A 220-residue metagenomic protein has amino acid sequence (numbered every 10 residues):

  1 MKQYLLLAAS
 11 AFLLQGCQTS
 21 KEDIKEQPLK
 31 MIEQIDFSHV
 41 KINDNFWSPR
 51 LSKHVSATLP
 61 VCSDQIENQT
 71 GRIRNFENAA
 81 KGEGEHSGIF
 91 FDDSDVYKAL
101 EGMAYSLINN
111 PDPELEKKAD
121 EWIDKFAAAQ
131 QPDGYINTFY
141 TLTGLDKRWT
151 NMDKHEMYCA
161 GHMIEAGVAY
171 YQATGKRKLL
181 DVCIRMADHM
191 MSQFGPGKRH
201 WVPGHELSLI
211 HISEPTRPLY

Functional and structural regions predicted by a protein language model:
Y4-F12: Sec-dependent N-terminal signal peptides
Q15-G16: C-terminal motif of bacterial Sec signal peptides marking the signal peptidase cleavage site
K21-D95, A119-F139: Low-complexity, Ser/Thr/Pro/Gly-enriched N-terminal "stalk/linker" regions
D44, V55, L100, E116-Q130 (+3 more regions): Hydrophobic core segments within long, regular secondary-structure runs in both alpha- and beta-rich folds
D93-Y105, A160-M163, K176: Conserved beta-strand->loop/alpha-helix structural units within folded catalytic cores of enzymes with alpha/beta
N109-E121, H155-Y158: Aromatic- and glycine-enriched glycan-recognition loops and surfaces that form the carbohydrate-binding subsites
T143-L209: A conserved hydrophobic secondary-structure block that centers on an alpha-helix together with its immediately flanking
H211-Y220: Single conserved hydrophobic/aromatic residue that forms the stacking wall/gate of nucleotide- or nucleobase-binding
